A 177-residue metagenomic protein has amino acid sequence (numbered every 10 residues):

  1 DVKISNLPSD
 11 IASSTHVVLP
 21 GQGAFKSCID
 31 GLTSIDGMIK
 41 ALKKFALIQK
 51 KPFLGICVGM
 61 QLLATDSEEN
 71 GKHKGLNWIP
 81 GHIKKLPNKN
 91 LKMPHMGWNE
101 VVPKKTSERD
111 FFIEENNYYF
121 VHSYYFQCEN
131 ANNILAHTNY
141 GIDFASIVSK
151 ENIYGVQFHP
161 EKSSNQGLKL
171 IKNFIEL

Functional and structural regions predicted by a protein language model:
D1-V2, I83: Generic structural signal for residues in well-ordered beta-strands
I4-N6, P80: Short loop/edge segments at beta-strand edges and connector loops that shape dinucleotide/nucleotide cofactor-binding
D10-I11: Structural alpha-helical scaffold elements that stabilize or flank donor/cofactor-binding regions in carbohydrate
S14: An anion/phosphate-binding loop that grips the pyrophosphate of nucleotide cofactors and donors
V18-P20: Structural motif
Q22-G23, Y124: Active-site glycine-rich loops that stabilize anionic/oxyanionic intermediates across multiple enzyme folds
G23-H95: Cysteine-nucleophile active-site neighborhood
L47-I48, G81-L177: Amide-donor transfer/coupling interface in amidating biosynthetic enzymes
